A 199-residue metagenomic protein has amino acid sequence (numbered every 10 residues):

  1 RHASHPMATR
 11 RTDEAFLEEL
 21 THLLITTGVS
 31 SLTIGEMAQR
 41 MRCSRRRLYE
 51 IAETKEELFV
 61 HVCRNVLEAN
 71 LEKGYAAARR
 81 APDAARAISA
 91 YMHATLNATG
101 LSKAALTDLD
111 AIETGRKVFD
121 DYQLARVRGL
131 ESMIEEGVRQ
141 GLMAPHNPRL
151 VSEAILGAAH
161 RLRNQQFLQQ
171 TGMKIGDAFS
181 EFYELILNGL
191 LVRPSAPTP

Functional and structural regions predicted by a protein language model:
R1-A3, R128-R139, N164, T171-P199: C-terminal peripheral helix-coil segments that are non-catalytic and often amphipathic
R11-R40: Short, amphipathic alpha-helix enriched in basic
I25-V29, R42, Y49-H61: HTH DNA-binding helix-turn interface
H61, E72-L101, V151-I155: Hydrophobic alpha-helical connector segments
E68-L71, G115-Q140, R149-A154, N164 (+1 more regions): Amphipathic alpha-helical packing segments from all-alpha helical-bundle domains
A87, H93-L96, A144-Q165, D177-G189: Hydrophobic alpha-helical segments that form the core of small-molecule binding pockets and/or dimer interfaces
T107-R116: Short linear capping/connector segments at secondary-structure termini
